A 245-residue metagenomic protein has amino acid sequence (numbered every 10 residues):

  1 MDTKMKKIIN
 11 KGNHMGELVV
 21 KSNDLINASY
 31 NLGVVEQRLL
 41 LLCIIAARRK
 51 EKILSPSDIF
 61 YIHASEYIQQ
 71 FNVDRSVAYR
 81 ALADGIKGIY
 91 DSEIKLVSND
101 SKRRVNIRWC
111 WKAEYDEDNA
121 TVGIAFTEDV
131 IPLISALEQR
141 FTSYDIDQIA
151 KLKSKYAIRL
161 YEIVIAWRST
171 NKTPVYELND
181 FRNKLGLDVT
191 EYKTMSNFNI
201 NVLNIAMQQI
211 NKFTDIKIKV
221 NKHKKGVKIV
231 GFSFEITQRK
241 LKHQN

Functional and structural regions predicted by a protein language model:
M1-N245: Charged, alpha-helix-forming regions
